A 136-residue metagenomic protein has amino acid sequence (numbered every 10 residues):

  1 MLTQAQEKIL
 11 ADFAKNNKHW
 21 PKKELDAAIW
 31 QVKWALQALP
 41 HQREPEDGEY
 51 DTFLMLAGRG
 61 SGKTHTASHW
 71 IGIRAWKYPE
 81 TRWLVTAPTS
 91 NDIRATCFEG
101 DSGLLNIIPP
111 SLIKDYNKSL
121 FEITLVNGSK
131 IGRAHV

Functional and structural regions predicted by a protein language model:
M1-H135: Phosphate/NTP-binding elements of NTP-utilizing enzymes
